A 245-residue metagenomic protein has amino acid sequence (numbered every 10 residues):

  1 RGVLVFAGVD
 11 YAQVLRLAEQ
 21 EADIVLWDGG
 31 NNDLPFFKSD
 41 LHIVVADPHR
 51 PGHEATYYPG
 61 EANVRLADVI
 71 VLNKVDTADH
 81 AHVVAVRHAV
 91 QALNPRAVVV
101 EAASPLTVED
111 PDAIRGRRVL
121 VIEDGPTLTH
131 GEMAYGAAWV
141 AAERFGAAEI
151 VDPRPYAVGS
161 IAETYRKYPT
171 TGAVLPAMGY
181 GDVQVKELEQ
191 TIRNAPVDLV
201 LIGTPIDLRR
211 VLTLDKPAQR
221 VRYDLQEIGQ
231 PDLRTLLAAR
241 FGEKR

Functional and structural regions predicted by a protein language model:
R1-A97, E101, L106-E109: Phosphate/Mg2+-binding loops and adjacent switch elements in nucleotide/diphosphate-handling enzyme cores
A97-V98, A103-R245: P-loop NTP-binding site
